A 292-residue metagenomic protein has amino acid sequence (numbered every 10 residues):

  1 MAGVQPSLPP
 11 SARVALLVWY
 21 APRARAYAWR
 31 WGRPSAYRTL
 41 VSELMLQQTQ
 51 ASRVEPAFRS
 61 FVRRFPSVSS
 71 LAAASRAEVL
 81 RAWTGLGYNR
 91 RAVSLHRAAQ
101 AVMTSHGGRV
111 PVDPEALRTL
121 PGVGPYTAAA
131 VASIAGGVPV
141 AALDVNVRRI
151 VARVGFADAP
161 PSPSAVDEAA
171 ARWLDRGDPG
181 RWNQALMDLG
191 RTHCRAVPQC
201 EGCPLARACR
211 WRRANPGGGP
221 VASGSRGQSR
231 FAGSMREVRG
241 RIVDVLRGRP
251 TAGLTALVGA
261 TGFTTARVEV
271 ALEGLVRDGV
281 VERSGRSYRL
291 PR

Functional and structural regions predicted by a protein language model:
V4: Residues lining hydrophobic/aromatic ligand-binding pockets adjacent to catalytic sites
L8, V14-E237, R247-L254, A260-T265 (+1 more regions): Catalytic cores of DNA base-excision repair glycosylases
V131, V270-G274, R289-P291: Residues in the recognition helix of alpha-helical DNA-binding motifs
L254-T255, S284: Extended hydrophobic-aromatic, low-complexity segments
G262-V276: Short amphipathic alpha-helical interaction segments
V276-Y288: A short, conserved structural fragment
